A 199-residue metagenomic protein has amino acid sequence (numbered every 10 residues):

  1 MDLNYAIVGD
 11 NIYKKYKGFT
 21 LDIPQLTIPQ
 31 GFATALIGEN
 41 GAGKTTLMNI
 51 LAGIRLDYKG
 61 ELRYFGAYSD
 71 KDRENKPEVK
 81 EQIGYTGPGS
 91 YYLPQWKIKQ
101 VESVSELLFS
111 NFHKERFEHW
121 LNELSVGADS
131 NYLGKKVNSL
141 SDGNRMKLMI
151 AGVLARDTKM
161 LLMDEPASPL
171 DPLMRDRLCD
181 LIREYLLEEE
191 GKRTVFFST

Functional and structural regions predicted by a protein language model:
I7-I12, F19-F32, G60: Conserved beta-strand
I37-E39: The feature captures the beta-strand-to-loop junction immediately N-terminal to the Walker
A52: Helix-to-loop junction immediately C-terminal to a conserved catalytic motif
G60-D72, P77-V79: Conserved ABC transporter NBD signature motif
G87-L148: ABC-family P-loop ATPase nucleotide-binding domains
L161-E165, L170: Catalytic Walker B motif of ABC-type/P-loop ATPase nucleotide-binding domains
R175-G191: Helical segment within the ABC ATPase nucleotide-binding domain
E190-S198: Conserved H-loop
